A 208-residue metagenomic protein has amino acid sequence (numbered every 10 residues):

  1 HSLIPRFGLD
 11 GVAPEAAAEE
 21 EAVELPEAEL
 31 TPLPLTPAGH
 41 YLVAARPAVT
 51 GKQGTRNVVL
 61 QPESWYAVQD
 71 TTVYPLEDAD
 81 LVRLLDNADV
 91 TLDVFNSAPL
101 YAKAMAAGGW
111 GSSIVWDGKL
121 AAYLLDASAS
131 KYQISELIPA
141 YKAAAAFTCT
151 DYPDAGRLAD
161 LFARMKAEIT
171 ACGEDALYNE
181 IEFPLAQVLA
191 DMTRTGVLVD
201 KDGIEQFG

Functional and structural regions predicted by a protein language model:
H1-A18, A106, S112, L137 (+1 more regions): Mixed-charge, glycine-rich, non-catalytic linkers/tails in nucleic-acid processing enzymes
S2-A140: Conserved RNase H-like, two-metal-ion catalytic cores of nucleic-acid enzymes
